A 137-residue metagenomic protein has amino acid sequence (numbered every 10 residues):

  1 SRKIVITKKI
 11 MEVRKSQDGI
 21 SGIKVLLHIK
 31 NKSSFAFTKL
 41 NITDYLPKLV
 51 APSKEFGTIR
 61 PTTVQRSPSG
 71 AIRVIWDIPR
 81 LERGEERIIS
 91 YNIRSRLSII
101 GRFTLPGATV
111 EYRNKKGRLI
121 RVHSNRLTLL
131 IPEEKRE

Functional and structural regions predicted by a protein language model:
S1-I10, P106-E137: Extracellular/luminal low-complexity Ser/Thr/Pro-rich, glycosylation-prone repeat/linker regions
S1-R2, I10-Q17, P68-G70: Extended acidic, low-complexity intrinsically disordered regions
I4, I23-V25, R87, F103-T104: Hydrophobic core residues within well-ordered beta-strands of beta-rich domains
K9, L26-K30, T43-Y45, D77 (+2 more regions): Residue-level recognition of well-ordered beta-strand positions that form the cores of beta-sheet-rich folds across
I10-E12, S16-T38: Short beta-strand elements of extracellular/lumenal beta-sandwich folds
K30-A36, Y45-L49, R96-S98: Short solvent-exposed strand-capping/beta-turn motif centered on an Asx-Ser/Thr pair
T38-R83, I120, N125-L127, P132: A surface/secretory-pathway sequence property marking extracellular, secreted, or lumenal proteins enriched
D77-G107, Y112-G117: Low-complexity, intrinsically disordered segments enriched in Ser/Thr together with acidic residues
